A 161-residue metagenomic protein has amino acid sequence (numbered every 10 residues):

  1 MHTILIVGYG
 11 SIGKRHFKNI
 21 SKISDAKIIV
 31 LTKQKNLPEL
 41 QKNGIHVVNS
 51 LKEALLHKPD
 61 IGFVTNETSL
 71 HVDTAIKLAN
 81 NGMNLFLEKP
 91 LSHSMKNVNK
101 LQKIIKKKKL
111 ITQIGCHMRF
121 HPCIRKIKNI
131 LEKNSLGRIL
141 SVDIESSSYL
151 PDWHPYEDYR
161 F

Functional and structural regions predicted by a protein language model:
M1-N43: N-terminal Rossmann-like dinucleotide-binding module
D25-A26, N81-M83, K107-I111: A short helix->loop->beta-strand "cap" motif at the edges of active sites that frequently abuts
K27, P59-G62, L136-I139: Local beta-strand N-terminus motif with an aromatic residue
T32, N49, L87, I114-C116: Short loop/edge segments at beta-strand edges and connector loops that shape dinucleotide/nucleotide cofactor-binding
N43-I104: Beta-loop-alpha module in the N-terminal Rossmann-like domain of NAD(P)-dependent dehydrogenases, especially those
N99-H117, G137-D143: Rossmann-fold dehydrogenase core element
M118-F161: Predominantly a Rossmann-like dinucleotide-binding segment in NAD(P)-dependent oxidoreductases
